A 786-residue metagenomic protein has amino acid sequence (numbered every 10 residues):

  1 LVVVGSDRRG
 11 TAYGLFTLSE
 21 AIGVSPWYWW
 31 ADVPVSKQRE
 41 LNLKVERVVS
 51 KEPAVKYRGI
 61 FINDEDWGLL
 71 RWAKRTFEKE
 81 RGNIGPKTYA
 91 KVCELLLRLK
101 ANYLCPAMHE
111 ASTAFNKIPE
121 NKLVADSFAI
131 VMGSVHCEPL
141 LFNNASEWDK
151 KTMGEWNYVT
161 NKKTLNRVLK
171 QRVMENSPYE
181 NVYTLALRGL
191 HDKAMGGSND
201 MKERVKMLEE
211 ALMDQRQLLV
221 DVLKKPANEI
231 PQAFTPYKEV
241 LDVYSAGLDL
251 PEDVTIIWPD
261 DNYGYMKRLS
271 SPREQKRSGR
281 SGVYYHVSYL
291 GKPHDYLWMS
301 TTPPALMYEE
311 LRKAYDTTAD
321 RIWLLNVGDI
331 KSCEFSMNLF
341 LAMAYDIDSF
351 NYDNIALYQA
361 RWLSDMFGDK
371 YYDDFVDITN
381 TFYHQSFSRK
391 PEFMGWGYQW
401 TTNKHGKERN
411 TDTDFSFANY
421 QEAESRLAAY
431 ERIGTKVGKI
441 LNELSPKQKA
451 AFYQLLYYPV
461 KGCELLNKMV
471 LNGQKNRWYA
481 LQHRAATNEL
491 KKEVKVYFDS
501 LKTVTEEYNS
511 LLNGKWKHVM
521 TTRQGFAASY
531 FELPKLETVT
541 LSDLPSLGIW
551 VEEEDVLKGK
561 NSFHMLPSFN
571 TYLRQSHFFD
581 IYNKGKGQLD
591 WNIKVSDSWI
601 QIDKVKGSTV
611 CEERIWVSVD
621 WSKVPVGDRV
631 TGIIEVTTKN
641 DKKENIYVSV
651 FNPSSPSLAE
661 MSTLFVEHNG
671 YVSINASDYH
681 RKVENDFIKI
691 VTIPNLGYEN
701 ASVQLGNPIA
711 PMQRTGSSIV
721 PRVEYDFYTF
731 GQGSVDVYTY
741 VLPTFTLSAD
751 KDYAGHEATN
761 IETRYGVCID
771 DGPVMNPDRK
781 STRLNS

Functional and structural regions predicted by a protein language model:
L1-G23, K87-K91, L99, E138-P139 (+5 more regions): Intrinsic-disorder/low-complexity accessory segments
L1-V159, S177, A233-P236, G247-Y265 (+2 more regions): Feature activates predominantly on carbohydrate-active enzymes
P34-L43, N116, V124-D126, K151-S278 (+2 more regions): Gly/Pro-rich turn-and-neighbor structural signature
L69-K79, Y103-A107, K151-E155, L190-K202 (+4 more regions): Glycine- and acidic
L97, N102-C105, S112, W258-G264 (+2 more regions): Structured mid-domain segments that build the active-site/substrate or prosthetic-cofactor binding neighborhood
S416-F578, I633-I634: Histidine-centered catalytic/metal-binding microenvironments
Y572-S786: Extracytoplasmic
